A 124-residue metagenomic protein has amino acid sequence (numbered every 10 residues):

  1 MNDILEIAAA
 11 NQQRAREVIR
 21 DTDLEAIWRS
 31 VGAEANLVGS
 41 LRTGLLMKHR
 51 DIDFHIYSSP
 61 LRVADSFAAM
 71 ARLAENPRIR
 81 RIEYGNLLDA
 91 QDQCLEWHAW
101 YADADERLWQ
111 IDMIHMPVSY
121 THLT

Functional and structural regions predicted by a protein language model:
M1-V38: Helical scaffold of the NTase/Pol beta-like nucleotidyltransferase catalytic core
D3, D21-D23, D51-D53, D65 (+3 more regions): Acidic-enriched, low-complexity/disordered segments with a strong bias for Aspartate over Glutamate
L24-F67: Active-site nucleotide-donor binding segment shared across nucleotidyl transfer reactions
W28, A35-L37, L73, A99 (+1 more regions): Generic structural hydrophobic/aromatic packing signal, biased to beta-strands
F67-A74: Short amphipathic alpha-helices in soluble, non-transmembrane regions that often serve as interface/regulatory elements
R78-M116: Conserved catalytic core of two-metal-ion nucleotidyltransferases
T121-T124: Conserved small/polar residues in nucleotide/adenosyl-binding loops
